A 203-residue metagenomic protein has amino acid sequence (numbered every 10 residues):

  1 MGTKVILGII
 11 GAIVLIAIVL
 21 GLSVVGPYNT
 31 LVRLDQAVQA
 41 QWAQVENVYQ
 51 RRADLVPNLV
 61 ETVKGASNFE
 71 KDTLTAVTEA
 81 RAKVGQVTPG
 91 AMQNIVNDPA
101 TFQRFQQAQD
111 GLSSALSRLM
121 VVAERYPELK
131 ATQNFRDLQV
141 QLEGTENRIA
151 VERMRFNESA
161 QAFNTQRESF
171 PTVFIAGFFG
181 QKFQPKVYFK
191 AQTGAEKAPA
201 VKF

Functional and structural regions predicted by a protein language model:
M1-F203: A helix-centric hydrophobic-segment signal that preferentially recognizes long, alpha-helical stretches used
